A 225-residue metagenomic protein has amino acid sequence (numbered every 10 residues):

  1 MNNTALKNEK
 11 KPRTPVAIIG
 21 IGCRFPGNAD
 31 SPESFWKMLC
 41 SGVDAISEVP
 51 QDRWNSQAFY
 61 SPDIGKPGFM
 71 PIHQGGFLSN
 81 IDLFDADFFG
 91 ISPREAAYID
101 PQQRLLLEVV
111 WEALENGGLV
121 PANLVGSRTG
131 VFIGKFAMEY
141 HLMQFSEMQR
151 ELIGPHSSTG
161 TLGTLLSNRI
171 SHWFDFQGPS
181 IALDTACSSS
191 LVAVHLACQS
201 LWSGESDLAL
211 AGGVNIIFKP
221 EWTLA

Functional and structural regions predicted by a protein language model:
A5-A225: Cys-dependent condensing catalytic cores that perform Claisen condensation/acyl-transfer in fatty-acid/polyketide
